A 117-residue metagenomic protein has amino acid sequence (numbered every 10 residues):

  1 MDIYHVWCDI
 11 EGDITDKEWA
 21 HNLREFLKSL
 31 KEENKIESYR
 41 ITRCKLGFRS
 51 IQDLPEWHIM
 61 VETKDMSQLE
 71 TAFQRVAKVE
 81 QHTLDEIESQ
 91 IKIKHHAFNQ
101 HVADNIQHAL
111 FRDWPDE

Functional and structural regions predicted by a protein language model:
M1-D2, S50-D53: Short, flexible turn/loop "capping" segments at secondary-structure junctions
D2-D9: Active-site-flanking beta-strand signature of metal-NTP-handling nucleotidyl enzymes and homologous cyclase-like
V6, W19, L23, I59 (+1 more regions): Hydrophobic pocket/interface hotspot
I10-D13, T63-D65: Structural beta->alpha junctions
I14-I41: Short amphipathic alpha-helical segments
K17, F48-R49, E70: A broad, structure-centric signal for solvent-exposed, well-ordered loop/edge residues that line or flank functional
S29-S38, Q52-L54, M60-A109, D116-E117: An amphipathic, aromatic/His-enriched active-site/gating alpha helix that lines ligand/cofactor pockets
T42-F48: Short, solvent-exposed loop/turn elements at beta->coil junctions and helix N-caps that rim active or binding pockets
